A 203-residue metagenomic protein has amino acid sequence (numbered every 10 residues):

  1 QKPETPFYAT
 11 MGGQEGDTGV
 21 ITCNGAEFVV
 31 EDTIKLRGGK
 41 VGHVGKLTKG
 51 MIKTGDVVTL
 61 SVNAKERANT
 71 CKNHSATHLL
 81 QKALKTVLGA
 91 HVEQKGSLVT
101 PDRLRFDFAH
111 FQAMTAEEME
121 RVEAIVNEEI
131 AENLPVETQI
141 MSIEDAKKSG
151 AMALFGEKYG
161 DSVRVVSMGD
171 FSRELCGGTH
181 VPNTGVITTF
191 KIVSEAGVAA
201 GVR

Functional and structural regions predicted by a protein language model:
Q1-R203: A glycine- and charged-residue-rich anion-binding loop/surface
